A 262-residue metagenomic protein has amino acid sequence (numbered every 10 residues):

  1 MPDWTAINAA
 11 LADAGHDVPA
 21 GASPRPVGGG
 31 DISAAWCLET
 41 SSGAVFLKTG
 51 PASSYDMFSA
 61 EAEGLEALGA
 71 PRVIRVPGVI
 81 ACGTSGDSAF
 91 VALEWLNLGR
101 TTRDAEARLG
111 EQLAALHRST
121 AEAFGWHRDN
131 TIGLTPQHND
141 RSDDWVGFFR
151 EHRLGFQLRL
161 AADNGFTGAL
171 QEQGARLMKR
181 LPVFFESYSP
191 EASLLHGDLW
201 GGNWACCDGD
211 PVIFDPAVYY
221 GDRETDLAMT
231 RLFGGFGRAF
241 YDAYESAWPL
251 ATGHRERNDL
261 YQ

Functional and structural regions predicted by a protein language model:
P2-A14, T120-L195, S246: An alpha-helical support segment within catalytic cores of ATP-dependent transferases
W4-T5, A62, R238: Short, surface-exposed alpha-helical segments at coil->helix boundaries
D17-R25: Conserved N-terminal boundary motif of the eukaryotic protein kinase catalytic domain
A20, R75, L181, L195 (+1 more regions): Short beta-strand or tight-loop elements that sit immediately N-terminal to catalytic metal-binding acidic residues
A20-G21, G78-V79, T252: A structural signal for short, hydrophobic beta-strand segments that form beta-sheets in beta-rich/all-beta domains
R25-G147: ATP-binding pocket architecture of kinase catalytic cores
H138-R150, G155, R159, Y188-L194 (+1 more regions): Active-site Asp-x-Gly
R257-Q262: Small/polar glycine-rich anion-binding or flexible loop at a beta-alpha turn
